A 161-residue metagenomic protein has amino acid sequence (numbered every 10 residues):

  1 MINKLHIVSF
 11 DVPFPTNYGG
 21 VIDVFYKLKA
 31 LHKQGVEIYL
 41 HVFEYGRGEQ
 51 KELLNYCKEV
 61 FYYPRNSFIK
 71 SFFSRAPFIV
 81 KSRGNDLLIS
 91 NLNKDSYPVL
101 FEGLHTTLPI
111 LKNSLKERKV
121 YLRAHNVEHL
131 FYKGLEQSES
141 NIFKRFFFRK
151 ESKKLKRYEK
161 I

Functional and structural regions predicted by a protein language model:
M1-V60: N-terminal subdomain of nucleotide-sugar transferases
F14, H105-L108, E128: Glycine-rich nucleotide phosphate-binding loop and flanking beta-alpha elements of Rossmann-like dinucleotide-binding
L40-S90: A conserved catalytic-core segment of Leloir-type glycosyltransferases
F43, E102-G103, H125: Replace "coordinates the UDP/GDP/TDP-sugar" with "coordinates nucleotide-activated sugar donors
G46-E52, L108-I110, L130: Short, charged/polar "capping" segments at the starts of alpha-helices and the immediately preceding loops
S67-A76, R118-K156: Acceptor-binding helix/loop patch of EC 2.4 sugar-transfer enzymes, predominantly nucleotide-sugar-dependent
I89-L108, K119-Y121: Short N-terminal targeting/anchoring amphipathic segment
P109-I110, K156-I161: A short, active-site helix/loop in glycosyltransferases that binds the activated sugar's phosphate group
